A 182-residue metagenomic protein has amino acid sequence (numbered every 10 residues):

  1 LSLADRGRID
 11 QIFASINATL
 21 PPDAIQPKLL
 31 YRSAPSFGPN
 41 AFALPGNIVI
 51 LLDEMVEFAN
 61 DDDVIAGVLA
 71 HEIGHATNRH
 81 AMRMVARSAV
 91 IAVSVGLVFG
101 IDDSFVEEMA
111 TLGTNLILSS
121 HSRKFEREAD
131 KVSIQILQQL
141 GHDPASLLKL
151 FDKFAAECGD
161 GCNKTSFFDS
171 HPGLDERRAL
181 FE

Functional and structural regions predicted by a protein language model:
L1-E182: A Zn2+-metalloprotease active-site environment signal
